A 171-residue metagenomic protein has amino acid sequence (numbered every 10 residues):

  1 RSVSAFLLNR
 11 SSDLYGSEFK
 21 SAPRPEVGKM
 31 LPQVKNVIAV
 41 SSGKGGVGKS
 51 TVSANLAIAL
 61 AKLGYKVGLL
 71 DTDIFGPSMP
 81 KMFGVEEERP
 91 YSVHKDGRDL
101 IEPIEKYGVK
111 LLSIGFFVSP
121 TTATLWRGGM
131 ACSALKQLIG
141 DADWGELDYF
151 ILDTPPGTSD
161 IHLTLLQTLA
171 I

Functional and structural regions predicted by a protein language model:
V3-S11: Short, small-residue-biased leader/transition segments that mark boundaries at the very start of proteins
D13-V34: Short, basic phosphate-binding NTP loop
V34, G45, D71, M79 (+3 more regions): Residue-level signature of catalytic and energy-coupling elements of molecular machines, predominantly ATP/GTP-dependent
V37-I74: Walker A/P-loop phosphate-binding motif and the immediately C-terminal alpha-helix
G46-N55, P77-P80, T154-H162: Short glycine/serine/threonine-rich phosphate/pyrophosphate-binding segments that cradle anionic phosphate groups
L60, K66-W126, C132: Phosphate-binding loop that captures ATP/GTP phosphates
Y65, A170-I171: Short glycine-/polar-rich loops that comprise or flank the Walker A/P-loop and associated switch/sensor motifs
R89-H94, I114-M130, K136-T164, L169: Switch II (G3) loop of P-loop NTPases
